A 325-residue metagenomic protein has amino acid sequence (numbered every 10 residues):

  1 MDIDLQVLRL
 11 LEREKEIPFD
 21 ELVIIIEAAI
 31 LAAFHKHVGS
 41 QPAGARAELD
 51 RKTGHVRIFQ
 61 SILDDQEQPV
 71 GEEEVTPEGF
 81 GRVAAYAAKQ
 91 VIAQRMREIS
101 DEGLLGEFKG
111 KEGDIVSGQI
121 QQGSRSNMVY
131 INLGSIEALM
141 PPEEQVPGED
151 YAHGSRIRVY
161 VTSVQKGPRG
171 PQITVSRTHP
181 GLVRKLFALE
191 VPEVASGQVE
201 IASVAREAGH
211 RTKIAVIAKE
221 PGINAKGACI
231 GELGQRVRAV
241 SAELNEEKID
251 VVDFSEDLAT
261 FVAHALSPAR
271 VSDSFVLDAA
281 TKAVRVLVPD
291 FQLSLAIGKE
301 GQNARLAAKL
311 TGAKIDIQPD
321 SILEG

Functional and structural regions predicted by a protein language model:
M1-G325: RNA-contacting regions in translation and RNA-metabolism proteins, encompassing KH/S1 modules where present
